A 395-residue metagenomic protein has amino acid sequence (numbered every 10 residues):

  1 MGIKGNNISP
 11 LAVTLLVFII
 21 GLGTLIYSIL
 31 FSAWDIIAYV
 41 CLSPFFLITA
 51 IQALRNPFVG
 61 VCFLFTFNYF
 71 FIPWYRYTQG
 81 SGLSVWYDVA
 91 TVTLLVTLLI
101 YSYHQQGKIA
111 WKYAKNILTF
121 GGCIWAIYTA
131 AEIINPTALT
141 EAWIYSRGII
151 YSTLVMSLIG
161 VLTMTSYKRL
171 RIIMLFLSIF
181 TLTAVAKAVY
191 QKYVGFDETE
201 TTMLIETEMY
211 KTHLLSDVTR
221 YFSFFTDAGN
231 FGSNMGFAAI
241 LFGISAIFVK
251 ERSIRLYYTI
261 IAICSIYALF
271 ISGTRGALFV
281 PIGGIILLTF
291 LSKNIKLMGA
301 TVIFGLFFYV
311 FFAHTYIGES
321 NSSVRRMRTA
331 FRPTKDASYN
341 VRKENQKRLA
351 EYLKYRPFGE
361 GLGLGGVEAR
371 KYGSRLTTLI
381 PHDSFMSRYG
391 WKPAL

Functional and structural regions predicted by a protein language model:
G2-K4, G21, F45-F46, C123-I133 (+4 more regions): Alpha-helical transmembrane segments of multi-pass inner-membrane proteins
G5-Y103, A131-E132: N-terminal signal-anchor transmembrane segment
W34-A38, S81-A90, I144-I149, S223-G236 (+1 more regions): Membrane-interface micro-motifs in multi-pass membrane enzymes
L54-V59, I100-T119, S245-I260, S292-A300: Membrane-interface helix-loop-helix junctions at transmembrane boundaries of multi-pass membrane enzymes, predominantly
W74-T78, Y210-F224, H382-L395: Juxtamembrane membrane-water interface segments that cap and precede transmembrane helices
W86-L94, I117-T129, L139-L162, L175-F176 (+1 more regions): Aromatic-anchored transmembrane helix interface
A186, Q191-F196, S272, T289-P333 (+1 more regions): A membrane-periplasm/extracellular boundary helix in multi-pass inner-membrane enzymes that assemble envelope glycans
G318, F331-K347, E351-L395: Long extracytoplasmic/lumenal interhelical loops at the membrane interface of multi-pass membrane proteins
